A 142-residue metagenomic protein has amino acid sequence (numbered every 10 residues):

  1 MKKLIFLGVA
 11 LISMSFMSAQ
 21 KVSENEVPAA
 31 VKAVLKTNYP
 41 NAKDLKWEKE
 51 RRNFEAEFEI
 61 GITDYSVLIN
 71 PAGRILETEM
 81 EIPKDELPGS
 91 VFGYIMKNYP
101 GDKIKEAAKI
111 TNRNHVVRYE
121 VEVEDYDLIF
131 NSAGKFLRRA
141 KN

Functional and structural regions predicted by a protein language model:
M1-V22: Bacterial Sec-dependent N-terminal signal peptides
M17-N25, L128, G134: Signal peptide cleavage region of secreted peptide precursors
V22-D44, E86-K103: Short, non-transmembrane alpha-helical segments in secretory-pathway proteins
K49-R51, I60-I62, V123: A generic beta-sheet turn/junction motif
A56, N114-Y126: Conserved histidines in hydrophobic membrane contexts and catalytic metal-binding motifs
A56-E81, Y126-K141: Amphipathic N-proximal alpha-helical interface segments
Y65-K105: Mid-chain, structured segments of secreted extracytoplasmic proteins
M96, P100-V117, S132-N142: Flexible "stalk/tail and boundary" regions
